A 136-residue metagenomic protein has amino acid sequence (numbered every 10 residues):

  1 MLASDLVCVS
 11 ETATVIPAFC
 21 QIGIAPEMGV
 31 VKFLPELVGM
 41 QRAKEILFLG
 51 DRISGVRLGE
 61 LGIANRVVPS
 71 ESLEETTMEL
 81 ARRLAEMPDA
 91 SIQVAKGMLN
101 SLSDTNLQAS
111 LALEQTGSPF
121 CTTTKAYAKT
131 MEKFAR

Functional and structural regions predicted by a protein language model:
L2-A90: Crotonase-fold acyl-CoA enzyme core
G50-V56, E71, E75, E79-R82 (+1 more regions): C-terminal alpha-helix plus adjacent terminal tail
